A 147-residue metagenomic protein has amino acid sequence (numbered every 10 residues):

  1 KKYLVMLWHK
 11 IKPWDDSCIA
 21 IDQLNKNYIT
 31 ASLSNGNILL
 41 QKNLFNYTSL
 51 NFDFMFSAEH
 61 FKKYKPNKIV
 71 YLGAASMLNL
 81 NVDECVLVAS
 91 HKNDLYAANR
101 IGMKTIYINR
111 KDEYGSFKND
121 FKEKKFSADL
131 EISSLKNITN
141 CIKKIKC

Functional and structural regions predicted by a protein language model:
K1-K2, N51: Short, basic/glycine-rich phosphate-binding loops at helix/coil junctions that contact nucleotide phosphates
K2-A31, K68: Short, acidic loop-to-helix structural element flanking the phosphoryl-transfer center in phosphate-processing enzymes
D22, G36-C147: Asp-based, Mg2+/Mn2+-dependent phosphohydrolase catalytic module
